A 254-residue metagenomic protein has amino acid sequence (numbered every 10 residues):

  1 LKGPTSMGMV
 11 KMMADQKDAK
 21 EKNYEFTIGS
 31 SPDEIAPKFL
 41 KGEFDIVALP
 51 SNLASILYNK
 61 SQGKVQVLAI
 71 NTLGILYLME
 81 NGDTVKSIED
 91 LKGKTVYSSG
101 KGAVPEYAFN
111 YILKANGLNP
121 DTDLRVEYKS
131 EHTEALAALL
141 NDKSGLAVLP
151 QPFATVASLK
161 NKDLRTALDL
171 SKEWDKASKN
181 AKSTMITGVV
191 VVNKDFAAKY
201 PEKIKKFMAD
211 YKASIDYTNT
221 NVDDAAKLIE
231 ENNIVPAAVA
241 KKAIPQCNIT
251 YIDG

Functional and structural regions predicted by a protein language model:
L1-K129, G145-Q151, D163, A167-L168: Short, glycine-/small- and polar/acidic-enriched structural segments that line small-molecule recognition paths
T5, S158-L159, D223-G254: An extracytoplasmic/periplasmic, membrane-proximal ligand-sensing/linker region
K17-E21, S171-S183, N248-G254: Short, solvent-exposed loop/beta-turn-alpha elements that line the ligand-binding surface or hinge of extracytoplasmic
A19, L113, A157, I229-E230: Hydrophobic alpha-helix position signal
T27, I46, K60, S214-Y217 (+2 more regions): Histidine kinase transmitter module recognition
N52-L53, E127, T133-L228: Pocket-lining segment of extracytoplasmic ligand-binding domains
